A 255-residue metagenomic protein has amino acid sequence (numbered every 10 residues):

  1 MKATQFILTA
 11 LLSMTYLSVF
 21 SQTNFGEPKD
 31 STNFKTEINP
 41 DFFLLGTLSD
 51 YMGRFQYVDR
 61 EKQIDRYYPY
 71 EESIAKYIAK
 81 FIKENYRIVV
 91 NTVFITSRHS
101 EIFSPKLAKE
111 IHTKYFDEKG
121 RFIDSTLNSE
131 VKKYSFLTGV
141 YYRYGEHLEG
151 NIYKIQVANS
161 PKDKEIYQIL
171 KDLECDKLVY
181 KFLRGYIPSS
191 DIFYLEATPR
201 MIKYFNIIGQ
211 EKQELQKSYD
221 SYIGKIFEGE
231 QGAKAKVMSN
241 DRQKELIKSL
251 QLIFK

Functional and structural regions predicted by a protein language model:
M1-G26: Bacterial Sec-dependent N-terminal signal peptides
T23-G46: Short N-terminal segments immediately surrounding and downstream of signal-peptide cleavage
T23-S31, L107-I123, I247-F254: Short amphipathic alpha-helical segments and their helix-coil junctions
G46, I64-K76, K80-L215: DNA-contacting interfaces and partner/effector-binding or oligomerization modules in DNA-centric proteins
Y57-E61: Acidic/histidine-rich, surface-exposed loop or edge segments in extracytoplasmic proteins
G209-K255: Extended mid-to-C-terminal alpha-helical interaction segments
